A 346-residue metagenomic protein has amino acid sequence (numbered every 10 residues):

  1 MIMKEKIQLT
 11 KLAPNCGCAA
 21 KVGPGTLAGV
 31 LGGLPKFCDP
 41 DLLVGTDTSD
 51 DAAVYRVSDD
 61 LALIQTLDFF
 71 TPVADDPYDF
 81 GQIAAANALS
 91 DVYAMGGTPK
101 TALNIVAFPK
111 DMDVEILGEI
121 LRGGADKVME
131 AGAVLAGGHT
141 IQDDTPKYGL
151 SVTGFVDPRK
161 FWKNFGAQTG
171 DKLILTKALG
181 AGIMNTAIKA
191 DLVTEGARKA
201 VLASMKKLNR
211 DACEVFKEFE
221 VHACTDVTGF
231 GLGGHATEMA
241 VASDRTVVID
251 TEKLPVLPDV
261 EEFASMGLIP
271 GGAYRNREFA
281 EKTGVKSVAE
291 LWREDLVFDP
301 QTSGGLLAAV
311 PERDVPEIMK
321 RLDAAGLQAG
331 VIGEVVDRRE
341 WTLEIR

Functional and structural regions predicted by a protein language model:
I2-R346: Helix-biased detector of long, well-ordered alpha-helical tracts
